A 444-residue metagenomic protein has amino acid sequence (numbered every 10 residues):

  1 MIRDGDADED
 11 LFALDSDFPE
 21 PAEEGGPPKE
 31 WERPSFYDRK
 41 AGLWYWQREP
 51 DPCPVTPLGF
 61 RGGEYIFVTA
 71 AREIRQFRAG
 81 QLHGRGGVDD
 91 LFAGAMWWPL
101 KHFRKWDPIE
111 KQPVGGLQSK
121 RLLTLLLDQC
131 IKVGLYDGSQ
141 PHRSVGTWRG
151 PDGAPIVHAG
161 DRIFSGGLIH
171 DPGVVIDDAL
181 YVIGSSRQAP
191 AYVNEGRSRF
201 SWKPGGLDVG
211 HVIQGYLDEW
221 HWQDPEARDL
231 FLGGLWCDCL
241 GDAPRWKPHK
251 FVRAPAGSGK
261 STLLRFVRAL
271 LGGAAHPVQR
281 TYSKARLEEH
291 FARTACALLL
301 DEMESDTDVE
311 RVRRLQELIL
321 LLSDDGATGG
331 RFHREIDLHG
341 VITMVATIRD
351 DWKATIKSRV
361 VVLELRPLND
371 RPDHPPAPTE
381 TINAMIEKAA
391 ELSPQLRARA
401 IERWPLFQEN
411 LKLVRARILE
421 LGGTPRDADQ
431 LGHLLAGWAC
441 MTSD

Functional and structural regions predicted by a protein language model:
M1-K203, A416, E420-A428, G432 (+1 more regions): N-terminal nucleic-acid engagement/recognition segments and initiation subdomains in replication, restriction
V174-W220, R366-L392, R403-P405, N410: A short, charged helix-loop
A179-E288, E420-G423, A428-L431, L435 (+1 more regions): P-loop NTPase catalytic core of nucleic-acid-dependent motor ATPases
A256, M303-E310, R349-D351, M441-T442: Short acidic, S/G/P-rich loop/turn micro-motifs used as interaction or catalytic elements
Q279-R286, D308, D324-L338, A346-A354: Conserved Walker
E288-R331: Conserved nucleotide-sensing/catalytic segment adjacent to the nucleotide-binding pocket in NTP-handling enzymes
T294-A297, L338-I342: Loop/turn-to-beta-strand initiation segments
I336-G340, R349-D444: Phosphate-sensing "switch" segment of ASCE/P-loop ATPases
